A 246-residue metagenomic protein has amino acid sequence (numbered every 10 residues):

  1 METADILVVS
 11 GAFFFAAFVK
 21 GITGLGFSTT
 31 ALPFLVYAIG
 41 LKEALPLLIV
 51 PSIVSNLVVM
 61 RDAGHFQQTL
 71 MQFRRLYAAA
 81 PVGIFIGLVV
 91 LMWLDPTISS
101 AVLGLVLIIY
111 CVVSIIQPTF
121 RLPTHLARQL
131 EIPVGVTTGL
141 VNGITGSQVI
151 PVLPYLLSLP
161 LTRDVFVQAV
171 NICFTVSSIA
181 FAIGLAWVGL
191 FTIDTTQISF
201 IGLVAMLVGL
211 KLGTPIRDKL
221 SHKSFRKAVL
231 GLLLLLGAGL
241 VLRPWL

Functional and structural regions predicted by a protein language model:
M1-A38, R121-V170, S177: Selected transmembrane alpha-helices and immediately adjacent juxtamembrane segments of polytopic inner-membrane
D5-I6, G11, V36-I53, T97-L107 (+2 more regions): Structural signature of hydrophobic alpha-helical transmembrane segments
G11, F15, V50-L57, R74 (+9 more regions): Hydrophobic residues within alpha-helical transmembrane segments of multi-pass solute transporters/permease subunits
A38-L41, A63-L70, L157-V165, G189-T192: Juxtamembrane helix-boundary/capping and inter-helix hinge elements in multi-pass membrane proteins
K42-L45, T97-S100, Q129, D164 (+1 more regions): Residues that define the loop-to-transmembrane-helix transition and helix capping in multi-pass membrane transporters
A44, I86-L91, L140-S147, F181 (+1 more regions): Hydrophobic alpha-helical transmembrane segments in multi-pass integral membrane proteins
L47-P96, I179-K223: Selective hydrophobic functional segments
N56-H65, P96, V102-A127, T214-P215 (+1 more regions): Transmembrane helix exit motif
